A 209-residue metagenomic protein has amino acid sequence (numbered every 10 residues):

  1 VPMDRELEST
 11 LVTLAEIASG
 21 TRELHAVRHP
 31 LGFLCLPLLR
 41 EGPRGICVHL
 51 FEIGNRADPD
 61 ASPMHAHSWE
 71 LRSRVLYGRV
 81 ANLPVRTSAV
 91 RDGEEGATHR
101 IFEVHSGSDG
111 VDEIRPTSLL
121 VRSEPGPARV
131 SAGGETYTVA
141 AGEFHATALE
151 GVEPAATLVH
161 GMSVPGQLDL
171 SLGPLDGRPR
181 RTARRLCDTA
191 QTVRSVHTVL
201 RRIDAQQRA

Functional and structural regions predicted by a protein language model:
V1-E52: A short, N-terminal "cap"/entry segment at the start of jelly-roll beta-barrel domains of the cupin/DSBH fold
E23-H25, D58-H65, G126, A146-T147: Catalytic micro-motifs at enzyme active sites that drive phosphoryl/nucleotidyl and oxygen chemistry
V48-A66, L83, S88-A89, A141: Conserved short histidine dyad/triad with adjacent acidic residue
S68-N82, R86, H160: Short, conserved beta-strand element in jelly-roll/cupin
N82-L83, H145-E150: Short beta-strand His + acidic residue motifs that chelate non-heme Fe in jelly-roll/DSBH and cupin folds
R86-A141: Short acidic-glycine-tyrosine-enriched beta hairpin
V152-D169: A short hydrophobic beta-strand segment most commonly corresponding to one strand of the jelly-roll/cupin
L168-A209: Long, compositionally biased interface segments
